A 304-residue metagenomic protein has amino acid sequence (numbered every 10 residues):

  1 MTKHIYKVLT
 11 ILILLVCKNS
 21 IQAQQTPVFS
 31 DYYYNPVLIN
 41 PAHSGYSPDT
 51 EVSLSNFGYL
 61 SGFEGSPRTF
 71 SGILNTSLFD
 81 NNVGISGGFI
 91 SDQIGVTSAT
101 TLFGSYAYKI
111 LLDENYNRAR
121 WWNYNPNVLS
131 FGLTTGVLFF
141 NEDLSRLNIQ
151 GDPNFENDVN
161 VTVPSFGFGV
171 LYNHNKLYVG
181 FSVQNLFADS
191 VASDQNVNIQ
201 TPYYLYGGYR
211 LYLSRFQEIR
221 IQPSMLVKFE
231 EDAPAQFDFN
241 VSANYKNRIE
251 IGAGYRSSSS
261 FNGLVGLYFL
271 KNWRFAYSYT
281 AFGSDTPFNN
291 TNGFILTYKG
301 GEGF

Functional and structural regions predicted by a protein language model:
M1-T2, Q25: N-terminal hydrophobic targeting signals that begin at the initiator methionine
T2-K3, P126: Juxtamembrane/transmembrane-helix boundary motifs in multi-pass membrane proteins
H4-C17: Sec-dependent N-terminal signal peptides
K18-A23: Sec/Tat signal peptide C-region and signal peptidase I cleavage site
Q24-F304: Subset of outer-membrane beta-barrel
